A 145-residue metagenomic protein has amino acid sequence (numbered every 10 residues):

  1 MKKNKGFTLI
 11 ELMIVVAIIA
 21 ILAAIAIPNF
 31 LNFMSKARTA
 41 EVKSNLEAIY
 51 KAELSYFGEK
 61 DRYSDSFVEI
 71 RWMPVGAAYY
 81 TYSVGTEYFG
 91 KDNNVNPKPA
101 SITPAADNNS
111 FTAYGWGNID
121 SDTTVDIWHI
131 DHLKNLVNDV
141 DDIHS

Functional and structural regions predicted by a protein language model:
K2-L31: N-terminal single-pass transmembrane signal-anchor helix
L9-L12, E53, G115: Conserved hydrophobic beta-strand within the GNAT/NAT acetyltransferase core sheet that lines the active-site cleft
N32-V75: Conserved hydrophobic/amphipathic alpha-helical signal-anchor segments
G58-S145: Periplasmic/extracellular, small/polar-rich flexible segments of pilin-like filament-forming proteins
